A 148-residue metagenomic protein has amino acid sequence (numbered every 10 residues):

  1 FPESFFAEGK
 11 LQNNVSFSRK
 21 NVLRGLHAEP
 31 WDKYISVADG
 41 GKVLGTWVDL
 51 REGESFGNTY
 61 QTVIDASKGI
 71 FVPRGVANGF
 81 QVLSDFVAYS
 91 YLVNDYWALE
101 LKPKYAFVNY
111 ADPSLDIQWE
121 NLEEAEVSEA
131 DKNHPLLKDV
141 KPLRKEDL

Functional and structural regions predicted by a protein language model:
F1-D65, S84-F86, V93-L148: Non-catalytic, conserved peripheral segments adjacent to functional cores
Q61-F71, A77: Trp-centered recognition loops
I70, N78-L83, Y91, L99: Short beta-strand His + acidic residue motifs that chelate non-heme Fe in jelly-roll/DSBH and cupin folds
